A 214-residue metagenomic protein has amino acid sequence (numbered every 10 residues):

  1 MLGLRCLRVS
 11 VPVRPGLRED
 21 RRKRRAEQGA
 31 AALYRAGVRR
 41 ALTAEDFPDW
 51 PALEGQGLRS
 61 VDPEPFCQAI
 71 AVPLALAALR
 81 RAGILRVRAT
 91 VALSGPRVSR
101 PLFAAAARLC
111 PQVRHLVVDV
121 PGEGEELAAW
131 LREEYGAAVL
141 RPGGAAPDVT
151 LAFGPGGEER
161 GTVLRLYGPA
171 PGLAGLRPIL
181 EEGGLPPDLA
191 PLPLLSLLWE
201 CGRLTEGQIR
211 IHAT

Functional and structural regions predicted by a protein language model:
M1-P51: Metallocofactor- and cofactor-centric catalytic cores in central/energy metabolism, strongly enriched
L7, A36-L42, V87-L93, Q112-D119 (+2 more regions): Hydrophobic beta-strand segments of well-ordered beta-sheets in folded domains
S10-P15, T162-T214: Adenosine-phosphate binding glycine-rich loop
P12-R14, T43-D46, L93-R97, V118-G122 (+2 more regions): Structural motif
T43-W50, E64-I70, S94-L102, P121-E125: Gly/Ser/Thr-rich loops at beta-strand to alpha-helix junctions that form or flank small-molecule/cofactor-binding
R59-A77: A glycine-rich, Thr/Ser-enriched phosphate-binding loop motif common to dinucleotide/cofactor-binding enzymes
R81-A145: Glycine-rich phosphate/diphosphate-binding loop of Rossmann-like nucleotide-binding domains
L140-G172: Short, well-ordered secondary-structure micro-motifs within conserved domains or adaptor modules
